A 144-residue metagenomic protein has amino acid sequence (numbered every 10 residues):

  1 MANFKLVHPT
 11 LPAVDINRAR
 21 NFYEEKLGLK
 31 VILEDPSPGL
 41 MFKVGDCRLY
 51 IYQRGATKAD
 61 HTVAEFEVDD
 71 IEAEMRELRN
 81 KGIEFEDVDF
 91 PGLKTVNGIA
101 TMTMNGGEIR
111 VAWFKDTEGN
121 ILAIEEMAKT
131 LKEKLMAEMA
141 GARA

Functional and structural regions predicted by a protein language model:
M1-R18, D46-R48, T62-A64, E125-A144: N-terminal beta-strand motif that seeds the catalytic metal site of vicinal oxygen chelate
A2, R76-A144: Vicinal oxygen chelate
N3, T10-L49, Q53-G55, A73 (+1 more regions): Core segments of cupin and vicinal oxygen chelate
V7, A13, V68-I71, I83 (+1 more regions): Hydrophobic aliphatic residue packing
P9, L27-G28, C47, T57 (+3 more regions): Short linear sequence elements within intrinsically disordered, low-complexity coil regions
D15, D70, D116-E118: Acidic active-site catalytic centers that drive phospho-/nucleotidyl reactions and related ester hydrolyses
K30-D69, E86-D87, A100, N105-G107 (+1 more regions): Conserved short beta-strand elements that form part of the metal-binding/catalytic scaffold of enzyme active sites
